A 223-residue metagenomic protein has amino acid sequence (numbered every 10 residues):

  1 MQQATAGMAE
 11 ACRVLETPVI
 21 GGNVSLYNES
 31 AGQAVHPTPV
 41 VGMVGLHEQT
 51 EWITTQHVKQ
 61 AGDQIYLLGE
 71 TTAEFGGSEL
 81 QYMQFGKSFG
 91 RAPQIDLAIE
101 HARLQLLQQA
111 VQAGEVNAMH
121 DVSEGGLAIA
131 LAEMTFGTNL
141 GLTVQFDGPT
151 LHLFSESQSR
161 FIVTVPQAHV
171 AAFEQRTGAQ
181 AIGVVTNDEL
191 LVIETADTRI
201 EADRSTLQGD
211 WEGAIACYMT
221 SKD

Functional and structural regions predicted by a protein language model:
M1, V35-L97, Q108, Q158: Mobile "lid/hinge" segments at catalytic clefts and subdomain interfaces of large enzymes
M1-A11, L15, I20, V24-V40 (+1 more regions): Glycine-/charge-enriched secondary-structure boundary and capping motifs
S25-S30, Q49-T54, R103-L106, G148-T150: Glycine-rich, charged/polar anion/phosphate-binding loops that engage phosphate groups from diverse ligands
A73, E79, A92-E100, L140-T150 (+1 more regions): Poly-acidic low-complexity segments
F89-G126: Polyanion-binding loop/helix "lid" in catalytic or ligand-binding cores
